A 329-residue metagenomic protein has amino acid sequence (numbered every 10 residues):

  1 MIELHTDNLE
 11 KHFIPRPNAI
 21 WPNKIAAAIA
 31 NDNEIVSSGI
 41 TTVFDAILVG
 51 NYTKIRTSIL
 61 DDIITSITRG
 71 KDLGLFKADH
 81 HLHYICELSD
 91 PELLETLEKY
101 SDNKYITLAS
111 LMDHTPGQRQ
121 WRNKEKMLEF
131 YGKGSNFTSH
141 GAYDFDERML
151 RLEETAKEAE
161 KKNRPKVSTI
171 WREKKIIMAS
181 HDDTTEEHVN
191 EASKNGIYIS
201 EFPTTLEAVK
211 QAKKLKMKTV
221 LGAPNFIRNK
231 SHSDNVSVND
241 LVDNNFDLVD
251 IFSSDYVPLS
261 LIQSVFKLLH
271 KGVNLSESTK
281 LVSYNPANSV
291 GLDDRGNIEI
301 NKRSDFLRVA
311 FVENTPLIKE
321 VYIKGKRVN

Functional and structural regions predicted by a protein language model:
M1-D62: Metal-associated gating/positioning segment near the N- to mid-region
A26, S58-S66, S233-N239: Charged helix-capping and loop-helix junction motifs
I35, I170-W171, A192, A212: A generic structural signal for well-ordered alpha-helical segments
V43-D45, A109, S200, F252: Hydrophobic residues within beta-strands of alpha/beta enzymes
V49-T53, S58, D62-D183, D255: Metal-coordinating catalytic core of metallo-dependent amide/deamination hydrolases
L82, I177-D293, E313: Active-site-adjacent C-terminal substructures of enzyme catalytic domains
Y284, I300-N329: C-terminal cap of metal-dependent C-N hydrolases
R295-E299: Short, surface-exposed secondary-structure edge patches
